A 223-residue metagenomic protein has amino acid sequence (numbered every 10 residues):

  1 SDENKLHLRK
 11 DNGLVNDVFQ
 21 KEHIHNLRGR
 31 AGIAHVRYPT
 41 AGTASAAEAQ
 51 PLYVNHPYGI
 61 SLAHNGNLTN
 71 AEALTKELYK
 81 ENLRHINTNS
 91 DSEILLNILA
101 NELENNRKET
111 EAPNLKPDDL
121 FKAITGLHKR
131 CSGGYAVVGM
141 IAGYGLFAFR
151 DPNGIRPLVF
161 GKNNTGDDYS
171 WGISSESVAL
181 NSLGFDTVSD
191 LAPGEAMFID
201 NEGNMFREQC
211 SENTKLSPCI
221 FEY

Functional and structural regions predicted by a protein language model:
S1-Y223: Conserved short alpha-helical segments that host acidic/polar catalytic motifs at enzyme active sites
